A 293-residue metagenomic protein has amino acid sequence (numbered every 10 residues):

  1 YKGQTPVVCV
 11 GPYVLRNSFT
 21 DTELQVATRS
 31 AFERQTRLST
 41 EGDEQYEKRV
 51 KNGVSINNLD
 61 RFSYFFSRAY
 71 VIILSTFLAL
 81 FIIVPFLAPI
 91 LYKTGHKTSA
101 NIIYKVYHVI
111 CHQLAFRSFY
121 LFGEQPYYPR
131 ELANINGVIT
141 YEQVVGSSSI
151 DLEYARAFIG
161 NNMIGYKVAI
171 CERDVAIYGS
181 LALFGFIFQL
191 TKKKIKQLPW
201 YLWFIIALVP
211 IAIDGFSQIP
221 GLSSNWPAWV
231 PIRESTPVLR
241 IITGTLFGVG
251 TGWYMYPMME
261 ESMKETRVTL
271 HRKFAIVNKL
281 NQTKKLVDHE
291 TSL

Functional and structural regions predicted by a protein language model:
C9-T40: Non-catalytic, surface beta->alpha helical segment in thiol-disulfide oxidoreductase systems
N52-S67: Cytosolic juxtamembrane amphipathic/interface segments immediately preceding and feeding into a transmembrane helix
R68-T98: N-terminal signal-anchor transmembrane alpha helix
K93-I170: Extracytosolic (periplasmic/ER-lumenal) interhelical loops and adjacent juxtamembrane/interface segments of multi-pass
M163-K167, D214-F247: Interfacial helix-loop-helix junctions of multi-pass membrane proteins
A169-F188: Hydrophobic alpha-helical transmembrane segments
G179-A182, T243-E261: Hydrophobic cores of alpha-helical transmembrane segments in multi-pass inner/ER membrane proteins, independent
M263-S292: Short, highly charged, low-complexity non-transmembrane loops/tails of multi-pass membrane proteins
